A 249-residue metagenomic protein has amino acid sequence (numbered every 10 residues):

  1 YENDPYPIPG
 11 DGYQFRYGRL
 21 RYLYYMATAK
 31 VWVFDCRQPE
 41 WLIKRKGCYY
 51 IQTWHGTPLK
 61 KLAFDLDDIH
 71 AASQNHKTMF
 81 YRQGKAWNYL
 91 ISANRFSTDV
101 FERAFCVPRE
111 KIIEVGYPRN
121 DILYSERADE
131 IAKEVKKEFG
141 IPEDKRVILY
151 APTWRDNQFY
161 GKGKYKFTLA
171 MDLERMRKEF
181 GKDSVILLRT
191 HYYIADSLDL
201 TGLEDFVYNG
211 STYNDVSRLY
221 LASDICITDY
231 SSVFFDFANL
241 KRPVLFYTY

Functional and structural regions predicted by a protein language model:
Y1, Q52, E114, Y150 (+2 more regions): Structural beta-sheet core signal
Y1-E126: Active-site and donor-binding regions of nucleotide-sugar-utilizing enzymes
F15-K30, L187, Y192-F235, N239-L240: Donor nucleotide-activated moiety binding/catalytic core segment of transferases that use nucleotide-activated donors
V31-T57, K61, Y213-Y249: A donor-sugar binding/catalytic signature common to diverse glycosyltransferases and related nucleotide-sugar
P39-E40, S97-D99, D156, I194 (+1 more regions): Glycine-rich nucleotide phosphate-binding loop and flanking beta-alpha elements of Rossmann-like dinucleotide-binding
K85-L90, V185, A222-I225: Short active-site oxyanion
R109-K111, E143-K145, D205: Short acidic capping loops at alpha-helix termini that bridge into adjacent secondary structure
P118-L200: Conserved catalytic-core segment of nucleotide-activated headgroup transferases in glycan assembly
